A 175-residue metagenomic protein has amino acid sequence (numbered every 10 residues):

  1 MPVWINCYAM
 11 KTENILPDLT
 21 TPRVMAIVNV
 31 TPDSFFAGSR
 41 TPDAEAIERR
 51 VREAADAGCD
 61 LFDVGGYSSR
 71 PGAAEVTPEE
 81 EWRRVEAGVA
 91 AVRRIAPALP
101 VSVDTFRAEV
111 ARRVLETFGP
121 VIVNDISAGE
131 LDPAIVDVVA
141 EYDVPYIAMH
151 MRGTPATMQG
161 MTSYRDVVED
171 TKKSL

Functional and structural regions predicted by a protein language model:
P2-T31: N-terminal amphipathic alpha-helix/helix-capping segment at the start of soluble metabolic enzymes
V28, A54, G58, D104 (+1 more regions): Conserved, mostly hydrophobic/aromatic
V30-I47, A74, Q159-E169: Active-site mouth loops of central-metabolism enzymes
P32, S69, G129-L175: Conserved anion-binding
F35-F36, L61-A87: Glycine-rich, proline-tolerant flexible connector loops at the mouths of alpha/beta enzymes
A46-F62, T117-F118, E141: Alpha/beta enzyme core
A74-E86, E109, A128-Y142: Active-site-adjacent beta->alpha loops and helix N-cap segments on the catalytic face of soluble alpha/beta enzymes
L99-F106, V121-L131, T171-S174: Catalytic beta/alpha-barrel core
